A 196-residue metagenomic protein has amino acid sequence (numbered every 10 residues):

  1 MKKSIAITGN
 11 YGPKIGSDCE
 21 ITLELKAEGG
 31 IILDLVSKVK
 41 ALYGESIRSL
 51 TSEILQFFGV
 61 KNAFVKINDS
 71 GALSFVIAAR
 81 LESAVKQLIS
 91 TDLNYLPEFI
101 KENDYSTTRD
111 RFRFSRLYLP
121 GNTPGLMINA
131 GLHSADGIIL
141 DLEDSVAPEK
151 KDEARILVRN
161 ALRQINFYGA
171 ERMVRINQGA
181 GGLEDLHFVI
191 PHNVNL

Functional and structural regions predicted by a protein language model:
M1-T108: N-terminal intrinsically disordered, cationic/polar leader segments that include organellar targeting peptides
K38, R113-F114: Short, contiguous strand/loop micro-motifs
K38-A41, G71-A72, P124, S145 (+1 more regions): Short, surface-exposed acidic/glycine-rich loop or hinge patches that mediate macromolecular interfaces
I47, S115-R116: Generic detector of bulky aromatic hydrophobic side chains
K66-N68, D141-D144: Short, glycine-/small-residue-enriched flexible loop/hinge segments at domain edges that mediate gating
D110, L117-S134, I139-L140, V146-L196: Conserved alpha/beta-domain cores
